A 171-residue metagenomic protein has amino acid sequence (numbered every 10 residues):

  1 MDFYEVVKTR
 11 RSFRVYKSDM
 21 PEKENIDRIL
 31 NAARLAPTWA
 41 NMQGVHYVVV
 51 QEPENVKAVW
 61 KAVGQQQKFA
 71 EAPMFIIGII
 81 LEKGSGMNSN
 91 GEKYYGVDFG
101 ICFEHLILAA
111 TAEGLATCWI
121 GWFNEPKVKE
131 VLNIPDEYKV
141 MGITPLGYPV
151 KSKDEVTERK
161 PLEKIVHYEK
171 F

Functional and structural regions predicted by a protein language model:
F3-N25, I143-F171: C-terminal helix-cap and adjacent tail motif
R11, E54, F123-P126: Alpha-helix/helix-capping structural signal
D19, V59-A62, V131: Residue-level signal for well-ordered alpha-helical positions
E24-N25, L30-N31, L35-C102: Glycine/small-residue-rich phosphate/adenosyl-binding loop
A33, I76, S89-V131: Small-aliphatic-rich amphipathic alpha-helix that forms the alpha element of a beta-alpha
H46, F123, G142: Residue-level "edge-of-site" marker
Q66-A72, N133-E155: A glycine-rich helix N-cap at a beta->alpha junction
I80, W122, Y148: Short secondary-structure boundary segments
